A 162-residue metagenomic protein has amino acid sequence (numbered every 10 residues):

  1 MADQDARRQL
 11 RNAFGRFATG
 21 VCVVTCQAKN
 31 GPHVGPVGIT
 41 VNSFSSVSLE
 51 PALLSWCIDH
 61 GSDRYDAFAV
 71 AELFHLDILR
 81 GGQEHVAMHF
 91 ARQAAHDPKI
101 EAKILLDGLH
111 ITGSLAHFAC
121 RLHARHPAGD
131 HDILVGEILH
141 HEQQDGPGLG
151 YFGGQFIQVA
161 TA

Functional and structural regions predicted by a protein language model:
M1-A162: Basic, polyanion-binding surface patches
